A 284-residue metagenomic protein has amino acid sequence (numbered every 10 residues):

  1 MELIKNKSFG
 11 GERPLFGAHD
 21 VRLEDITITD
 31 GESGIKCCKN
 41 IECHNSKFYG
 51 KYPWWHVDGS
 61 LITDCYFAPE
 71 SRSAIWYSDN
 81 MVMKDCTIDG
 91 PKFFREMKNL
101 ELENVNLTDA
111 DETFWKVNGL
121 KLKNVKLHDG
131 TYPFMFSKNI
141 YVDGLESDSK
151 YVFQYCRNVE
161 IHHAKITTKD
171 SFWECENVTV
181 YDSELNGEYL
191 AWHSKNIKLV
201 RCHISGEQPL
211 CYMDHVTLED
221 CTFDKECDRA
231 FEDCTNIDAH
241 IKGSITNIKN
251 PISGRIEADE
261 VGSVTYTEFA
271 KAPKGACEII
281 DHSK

Functional and structural regions predicted by a protein language model:
M1-K284: Long, distal/terminal scaffolding or interaction modules with repetitive or compositionally biased sequence
